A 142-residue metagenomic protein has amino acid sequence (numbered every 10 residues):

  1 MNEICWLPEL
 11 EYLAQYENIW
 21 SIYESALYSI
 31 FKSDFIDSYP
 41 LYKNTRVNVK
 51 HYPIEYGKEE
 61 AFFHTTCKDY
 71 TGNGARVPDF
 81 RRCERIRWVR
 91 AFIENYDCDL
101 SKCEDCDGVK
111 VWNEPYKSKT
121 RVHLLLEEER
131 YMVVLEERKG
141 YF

Functional and structural regions predicted by a protein language model:
M1-F142: Ribonuclease/tRNase effector modules and their secretory precursors
